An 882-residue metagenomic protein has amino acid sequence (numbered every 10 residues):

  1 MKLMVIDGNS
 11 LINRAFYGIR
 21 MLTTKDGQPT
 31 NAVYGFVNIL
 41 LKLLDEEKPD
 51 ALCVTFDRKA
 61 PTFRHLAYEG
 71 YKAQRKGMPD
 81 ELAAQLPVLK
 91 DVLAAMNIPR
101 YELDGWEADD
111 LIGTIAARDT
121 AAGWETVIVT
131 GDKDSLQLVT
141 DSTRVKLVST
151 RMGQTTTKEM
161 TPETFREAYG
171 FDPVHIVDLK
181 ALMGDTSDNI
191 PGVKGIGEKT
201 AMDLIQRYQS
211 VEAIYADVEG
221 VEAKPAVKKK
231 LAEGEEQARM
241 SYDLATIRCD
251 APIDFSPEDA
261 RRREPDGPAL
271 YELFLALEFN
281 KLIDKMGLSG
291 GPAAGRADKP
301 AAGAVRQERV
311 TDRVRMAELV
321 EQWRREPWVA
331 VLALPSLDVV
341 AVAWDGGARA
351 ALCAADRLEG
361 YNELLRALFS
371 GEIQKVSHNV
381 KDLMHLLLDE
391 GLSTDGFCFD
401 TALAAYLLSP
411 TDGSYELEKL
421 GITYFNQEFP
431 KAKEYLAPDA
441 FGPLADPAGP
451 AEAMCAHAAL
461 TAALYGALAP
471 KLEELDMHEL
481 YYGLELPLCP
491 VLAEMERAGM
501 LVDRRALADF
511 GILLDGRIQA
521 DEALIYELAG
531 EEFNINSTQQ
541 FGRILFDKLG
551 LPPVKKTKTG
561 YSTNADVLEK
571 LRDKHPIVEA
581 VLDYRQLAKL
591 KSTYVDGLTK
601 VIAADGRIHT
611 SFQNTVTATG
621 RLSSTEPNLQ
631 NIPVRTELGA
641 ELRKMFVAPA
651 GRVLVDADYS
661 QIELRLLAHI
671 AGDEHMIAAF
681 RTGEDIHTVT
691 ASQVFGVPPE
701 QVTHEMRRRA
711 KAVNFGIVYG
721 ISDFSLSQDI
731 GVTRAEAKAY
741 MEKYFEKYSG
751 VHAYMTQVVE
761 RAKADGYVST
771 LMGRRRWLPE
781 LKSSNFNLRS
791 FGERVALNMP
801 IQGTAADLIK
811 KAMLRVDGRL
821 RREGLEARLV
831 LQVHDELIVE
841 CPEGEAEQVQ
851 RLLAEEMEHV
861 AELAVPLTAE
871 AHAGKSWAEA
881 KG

Functional and structural regions predicted by a protein language model:
M1-V129, K133-T155, E159, Q237-D254 (+1 more regions): Noncatalytic, basic helical substrate-engagement surface that gates or grips nucleic-acid strands
L3-M4, G8, R14-C53, E69-G70 (+5 more regions): Conserved RNase H-like, two-metal-ion catalytic cores of nucleic-acid enzymes
V5-I6, I128-T130, A330-L332, C398-F399 (+2 more regions): Short hydrophobic beta-strand that contains or immediately precedes a catalytic carboxylate
E102, M152-K180, S187, K299-Q307 (+3 more regions): Active-site-proximal helix-loop-helix substrate-binding element of RNase H-like nuclease domains
M183-R207, Y215, F274-E278: Helix-hairpin-helix
K230, G234-D356, F369, K375 (+9 more regions): Conserved "right-hand" nucleotidyltransferase catalytic core of DNA-directed polymerases
E494-R497, V595, A603, H609-T610 (+5 more regions): Conserved catalytic core of nucleic-acid polymerases
G516-A523, E527-E579, E746-R794, N798 (+1 more regions): C-terminal polymerase-core module
